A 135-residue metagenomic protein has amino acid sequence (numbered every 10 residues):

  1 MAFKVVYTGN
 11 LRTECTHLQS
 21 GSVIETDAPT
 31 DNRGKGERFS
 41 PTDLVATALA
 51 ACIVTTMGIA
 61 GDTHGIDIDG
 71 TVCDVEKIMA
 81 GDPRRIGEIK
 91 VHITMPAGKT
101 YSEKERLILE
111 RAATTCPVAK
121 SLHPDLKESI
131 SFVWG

Functional and structural regions predicted by a protein language model:
M1-T47, T55-G135: Extended beta-strand/beta-hairpin segments
